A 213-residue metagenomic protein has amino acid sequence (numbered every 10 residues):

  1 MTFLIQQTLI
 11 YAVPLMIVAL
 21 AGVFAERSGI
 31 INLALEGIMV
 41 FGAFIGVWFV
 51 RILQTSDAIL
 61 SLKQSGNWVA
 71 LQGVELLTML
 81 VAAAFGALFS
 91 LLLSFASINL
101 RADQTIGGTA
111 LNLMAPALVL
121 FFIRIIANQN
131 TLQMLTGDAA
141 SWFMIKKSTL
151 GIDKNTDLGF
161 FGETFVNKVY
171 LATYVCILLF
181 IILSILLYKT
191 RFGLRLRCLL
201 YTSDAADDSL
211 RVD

Functional and structural regions predicted by a protein language model:
M1-F3, G22-E26, S65-E75: Short juxtamembrane and helix-loop transition motifs at transmembrane-helix boundaries in membrane proteins
L4-S56, T78-A83, L88-T105: Single transmembrane alpha-helix segments in multi-pass membrane proteins
A43-F44, N112-P116: Residue-level recognition of pore/gate-forming positions within transmembrane alpha-helices of multi-pass
Q54-L76, F160: Short helix-coil transition/hinge motifs at the ends and kinks of transmembrane helices, capturing the brief
G66, A70-V81, Q104-G107, L111 (+1 more regions): Membrane-interface starts of transmembrane alpha-helices
P116-Y188: Transmembrane helix-bundle core of multi-pass membrane transporters and related energy-transducing complexes
L187-L194, C198-L200: Transmembrane helix boundary and interhelical loop/hinge segments in multi-pass membrane proteins
Y201-D208: Conserved small/polar residues in nucleotide/adenosyl-binding loops
